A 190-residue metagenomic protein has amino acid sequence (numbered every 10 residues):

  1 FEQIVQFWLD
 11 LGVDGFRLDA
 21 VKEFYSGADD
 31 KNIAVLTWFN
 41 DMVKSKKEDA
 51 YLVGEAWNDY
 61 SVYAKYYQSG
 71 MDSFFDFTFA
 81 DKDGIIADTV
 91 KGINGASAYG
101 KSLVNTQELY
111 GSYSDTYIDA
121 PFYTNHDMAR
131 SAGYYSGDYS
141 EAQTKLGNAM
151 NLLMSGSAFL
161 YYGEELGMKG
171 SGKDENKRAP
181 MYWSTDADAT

Functional and structural regions predicted by a protein language model:
F1-D10: Chitinase-like catalytic core of GlcNAc-active glycosidases
I4, D14-D115, D119, S140-E141 (+2 more regions): Active-site-proximal helices and loops of the catalytic beta/alpha 8
F122-Y123: Ligand-binding/active-site lining segments
Y135-Y139: Short, contiguous acidic/charged loop-to-helix segments that flank catalytic cores in large enzymes
A158: Structured ligand/cofactor/substrate-binding pocket environments in proteins
Y161-E164: Short acidic/histidine-rich active-site segments
